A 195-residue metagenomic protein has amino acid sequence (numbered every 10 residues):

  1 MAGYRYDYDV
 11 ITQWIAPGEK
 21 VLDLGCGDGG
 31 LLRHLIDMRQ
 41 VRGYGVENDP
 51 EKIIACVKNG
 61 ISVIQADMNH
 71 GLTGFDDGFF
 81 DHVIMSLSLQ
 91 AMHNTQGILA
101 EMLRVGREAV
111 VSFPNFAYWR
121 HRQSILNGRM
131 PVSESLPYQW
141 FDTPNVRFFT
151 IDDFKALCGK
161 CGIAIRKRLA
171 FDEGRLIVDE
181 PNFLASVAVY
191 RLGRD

Functional and structural regions predicted by a protein language model:
A2-G18: Conserved alpha-helix/loop element of class I SAM-dependent methyltransferases that forms part of the SAM/SAH-binding
G25-G27: Class I SAM-dependent methyltransferase "Motif I" SAM/SAH-binding loop
G30, H34-G71: Class I SAM-dependent methyltransferase SAM/SAH-binding core
G71-D77: Short conserved loop adjoining the S-adenosyl-L-methionine
H82-H93: A short SAM/SAH-binding and catalytic strip from SAM-dependent methyltransferases
G97-V110: A short glycine-rich, Lys/Arg-flanked "PGG" loop and its adjoining helix->strand segment in the class I
V111-S133: Conserved class I S-adenosyl-L-methionine
N145-R168: Short alpha-helix
